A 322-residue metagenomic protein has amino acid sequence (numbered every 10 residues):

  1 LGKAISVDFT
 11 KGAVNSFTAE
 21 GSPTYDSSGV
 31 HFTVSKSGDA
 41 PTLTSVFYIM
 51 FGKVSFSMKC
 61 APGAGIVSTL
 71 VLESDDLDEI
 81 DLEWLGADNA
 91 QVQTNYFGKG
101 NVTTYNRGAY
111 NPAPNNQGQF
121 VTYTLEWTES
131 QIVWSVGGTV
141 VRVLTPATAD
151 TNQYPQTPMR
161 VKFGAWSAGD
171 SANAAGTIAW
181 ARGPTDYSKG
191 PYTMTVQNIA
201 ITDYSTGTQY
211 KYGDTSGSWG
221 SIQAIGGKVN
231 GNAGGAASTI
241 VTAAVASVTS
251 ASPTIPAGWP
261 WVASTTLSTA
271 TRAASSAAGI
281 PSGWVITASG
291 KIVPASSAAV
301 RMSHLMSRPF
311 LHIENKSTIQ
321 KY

Functional and structural regions predicted by a protein language model:
L1-T122, Q131, T139-Y322: GH16 jelly-roll
